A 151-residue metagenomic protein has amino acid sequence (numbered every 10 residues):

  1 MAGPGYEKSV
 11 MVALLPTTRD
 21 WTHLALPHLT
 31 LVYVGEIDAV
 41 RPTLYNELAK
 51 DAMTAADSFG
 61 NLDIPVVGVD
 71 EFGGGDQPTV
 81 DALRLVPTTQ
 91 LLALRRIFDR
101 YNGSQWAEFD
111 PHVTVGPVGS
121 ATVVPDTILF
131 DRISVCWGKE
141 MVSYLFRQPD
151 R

Functional and structural regions predicted by a protein language model:
M1-R151: Histidine-dependent nucleotide/RNA phosphoesterase domain, centered on the 2H-phosphoesterase fold with its duplicated
